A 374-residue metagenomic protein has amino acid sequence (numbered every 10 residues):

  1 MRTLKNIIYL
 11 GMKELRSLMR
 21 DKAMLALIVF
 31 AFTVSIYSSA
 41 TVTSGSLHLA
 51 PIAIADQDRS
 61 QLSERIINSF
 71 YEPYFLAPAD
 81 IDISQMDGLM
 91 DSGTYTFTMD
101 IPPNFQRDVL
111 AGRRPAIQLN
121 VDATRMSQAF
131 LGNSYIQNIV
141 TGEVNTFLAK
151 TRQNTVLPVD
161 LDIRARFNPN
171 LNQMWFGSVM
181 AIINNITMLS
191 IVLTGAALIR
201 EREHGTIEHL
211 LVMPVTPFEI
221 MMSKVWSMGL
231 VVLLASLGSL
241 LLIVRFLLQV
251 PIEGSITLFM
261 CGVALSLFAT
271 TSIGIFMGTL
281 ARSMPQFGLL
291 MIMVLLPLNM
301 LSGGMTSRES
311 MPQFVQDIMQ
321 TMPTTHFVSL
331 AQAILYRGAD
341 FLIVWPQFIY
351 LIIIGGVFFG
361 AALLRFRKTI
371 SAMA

Functional and structural regions predicted by a protein language model:
M1-G11, L76, F314-T325, A374: Short, membrane-interfacial amphipathic segments enriched in basic
M1-W175, I343, K368: Extracytoplasmic/periplasmic domains immediately adjacent to an N-terminal transmembrane anchor in multi-pass membrane
R2, A197, F276, L335 (+1 more regions): Junction motif at the cytosolic side of a transmembrane helix
T33-Y37, P217-M291, L296, L342-F348 (+2 more regions): Alpha-helical transmembrane segments and their short interhelical loops
Y37-L47, A281-T321: Transmembrane helix segments
F167-L171, G303-F358: Membrane-interfacial helix-loop-helix junctions in multi-pass membrane proteins
M174, S178-G195: Long, hydrophobic alpha-helical segments
I191-M213, V225, I370: Transmembrane helix boundary and interhelical loop/hinge segments in multi-pass membrane proteins
